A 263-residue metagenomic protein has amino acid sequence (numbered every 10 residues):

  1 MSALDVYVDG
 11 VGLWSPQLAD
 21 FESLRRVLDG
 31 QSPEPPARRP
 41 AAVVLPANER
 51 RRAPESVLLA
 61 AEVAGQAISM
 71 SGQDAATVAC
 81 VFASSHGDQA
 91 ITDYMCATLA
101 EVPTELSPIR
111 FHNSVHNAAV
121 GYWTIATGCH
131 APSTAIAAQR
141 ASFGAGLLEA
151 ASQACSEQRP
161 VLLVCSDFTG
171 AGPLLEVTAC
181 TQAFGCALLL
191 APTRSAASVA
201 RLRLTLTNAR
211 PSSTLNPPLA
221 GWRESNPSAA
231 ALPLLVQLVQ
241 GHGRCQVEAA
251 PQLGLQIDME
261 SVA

Functional and structural regions predicted by a protein language model:
M1-H86, A90-R110, V115-H116, V120-S133 (+1 more regions): Conserved "HGTGT" condensation-loop signature of ketosynthase/thiolase-family condensing enzymes that catalyze
A60-G65, A137-V161: Active-site-proximal alpha-helical scaffold in enzymes
